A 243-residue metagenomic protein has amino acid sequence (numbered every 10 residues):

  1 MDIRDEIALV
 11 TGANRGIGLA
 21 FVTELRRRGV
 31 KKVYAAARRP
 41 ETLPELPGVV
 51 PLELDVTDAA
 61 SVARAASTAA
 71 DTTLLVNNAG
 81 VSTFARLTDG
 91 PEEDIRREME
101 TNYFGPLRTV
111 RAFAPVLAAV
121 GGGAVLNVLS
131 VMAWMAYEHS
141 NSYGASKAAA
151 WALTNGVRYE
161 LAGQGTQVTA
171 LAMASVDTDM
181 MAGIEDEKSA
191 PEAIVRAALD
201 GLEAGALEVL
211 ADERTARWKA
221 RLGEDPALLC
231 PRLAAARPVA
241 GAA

Functional and structural regions predicted by a protein language model:
N14-R15: Conserved glycine-rich cofactor-binding loop
N78-F84: Conserved NAD(P)H cofactor-binding loop of Rossmann-fold oxidoreductase domains
R86-L87, P91-R96: Substrate-binding pocket helix/loop in short-chain dehydrogenase/reductase
T88, Y137-N141: Active-site loop immediately N-terminal to the catalytic Tyr-X3-Lys motif of short-chain dehydrogenase/reductase
V110, S146: Active-site helix of classical SDR
S130: Residue(s) in the substrate-gating loop at a strand-loop-helix junction that position the organic substrate next
A170-L171, T178, A182-A220: C-terminal helical subdomain
